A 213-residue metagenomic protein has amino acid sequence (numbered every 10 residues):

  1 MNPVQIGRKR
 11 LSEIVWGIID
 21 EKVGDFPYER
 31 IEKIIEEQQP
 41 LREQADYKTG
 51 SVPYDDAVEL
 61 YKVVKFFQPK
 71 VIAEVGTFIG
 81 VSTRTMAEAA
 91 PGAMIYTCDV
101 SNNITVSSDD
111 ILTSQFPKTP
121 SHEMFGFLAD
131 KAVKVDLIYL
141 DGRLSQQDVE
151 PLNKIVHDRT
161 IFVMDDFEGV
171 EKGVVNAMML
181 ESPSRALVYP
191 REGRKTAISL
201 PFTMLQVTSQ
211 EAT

Functional and structural regions predicted by a protein language model:
M1-Y139, R143-T213: A short alpha-helical cap/connector motif
